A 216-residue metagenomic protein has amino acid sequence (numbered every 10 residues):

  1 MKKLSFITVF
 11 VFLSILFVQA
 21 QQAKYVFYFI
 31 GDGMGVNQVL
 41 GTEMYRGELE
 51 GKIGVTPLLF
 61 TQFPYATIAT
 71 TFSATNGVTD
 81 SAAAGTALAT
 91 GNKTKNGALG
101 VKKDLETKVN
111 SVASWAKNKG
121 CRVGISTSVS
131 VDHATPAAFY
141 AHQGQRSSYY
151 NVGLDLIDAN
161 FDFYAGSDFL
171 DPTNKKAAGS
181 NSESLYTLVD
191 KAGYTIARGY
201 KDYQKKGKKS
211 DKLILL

Functional and structural regions predicted by a protein language model:
M1-Q21: Bacterial Sec-dependent N-terminal signal peptides
Q21-G207, D211: N-terminal catalytic scaffold of extracellular/periplasmic and nuclease hydrolases that process anionic headgroups
I214-L216: Active-site-proximal beta-strand elements of phosphoester/diester hydrolases
